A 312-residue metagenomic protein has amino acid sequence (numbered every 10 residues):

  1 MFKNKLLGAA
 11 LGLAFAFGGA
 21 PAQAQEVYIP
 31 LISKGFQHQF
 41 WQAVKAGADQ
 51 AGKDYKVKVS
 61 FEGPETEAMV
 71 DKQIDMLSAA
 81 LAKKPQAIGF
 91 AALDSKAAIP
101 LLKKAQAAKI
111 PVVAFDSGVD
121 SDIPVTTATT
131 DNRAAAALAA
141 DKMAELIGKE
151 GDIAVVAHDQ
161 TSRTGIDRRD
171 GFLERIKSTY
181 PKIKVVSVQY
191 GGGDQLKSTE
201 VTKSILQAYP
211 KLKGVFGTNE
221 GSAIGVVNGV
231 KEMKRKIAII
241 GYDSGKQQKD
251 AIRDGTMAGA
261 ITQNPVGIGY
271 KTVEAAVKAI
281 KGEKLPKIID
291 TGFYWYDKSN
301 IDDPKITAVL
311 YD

Functional and structural regions predicted by a protein language model:
M1-F2, F17: Short, aromatic- and cysteine-enriched interfacial helices/patches that mediate contacts at lipid membranes
K3-G8, Q23-D312: A residue-level marker of the well-folded mature domains of exported/periplasmic proteins
G8-G18: Bacterial N-terminal signal peptides
